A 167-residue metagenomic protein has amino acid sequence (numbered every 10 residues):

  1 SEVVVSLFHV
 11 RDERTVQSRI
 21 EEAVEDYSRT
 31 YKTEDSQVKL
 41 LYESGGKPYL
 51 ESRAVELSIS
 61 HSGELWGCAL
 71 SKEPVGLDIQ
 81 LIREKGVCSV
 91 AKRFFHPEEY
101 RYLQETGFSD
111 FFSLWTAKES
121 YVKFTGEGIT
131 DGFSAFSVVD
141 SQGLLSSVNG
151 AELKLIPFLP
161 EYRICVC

Functional and structural regions predicted by a protein language model:
S1-C167: Core catalytic alpha/beta fold that binds nucleotide/phospho-ligands
